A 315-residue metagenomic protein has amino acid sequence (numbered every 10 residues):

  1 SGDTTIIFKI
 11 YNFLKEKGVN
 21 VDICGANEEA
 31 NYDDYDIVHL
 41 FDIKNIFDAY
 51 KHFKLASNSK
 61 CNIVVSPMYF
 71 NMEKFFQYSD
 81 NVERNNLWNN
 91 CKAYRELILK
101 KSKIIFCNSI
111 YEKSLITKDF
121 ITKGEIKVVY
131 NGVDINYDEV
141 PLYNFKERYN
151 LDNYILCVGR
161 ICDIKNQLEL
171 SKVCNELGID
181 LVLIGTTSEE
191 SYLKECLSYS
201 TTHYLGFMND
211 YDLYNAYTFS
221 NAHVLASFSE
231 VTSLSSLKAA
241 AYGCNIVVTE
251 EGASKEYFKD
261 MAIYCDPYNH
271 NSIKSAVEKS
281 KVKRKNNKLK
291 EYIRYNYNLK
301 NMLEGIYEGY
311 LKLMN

Functional and structural regions predicted by a protein language model:
G2, V282-M314: A charged, aromatic-enriched C-terminal amphipathic alpha-helix characteristic of glycosyltransferases across folds
T4, D180-L205, D212: Short, structured helix-loop element that forms part of the nucleotide-activated donor/catalytic region
N71, N85-I105: Membrane-proximal helix-turn-helix segments that form the acceptor-binding/catalytic region of lipid-linked
Y111, G132: Carbohydrate-associated surface elements
K146-K165, S171-E176, V182: Conserved donor-binding/catalytic core segment of Leloir-type glycosyltransferases
F228: Aromatic "clamp/platform" in nucleotide-sugar-dependent glycosyltransferases that forms part of the donor/acceptor
N245-V248: Short hydrophobic beta-strand element within catalytic cores of glycosyltransferases and related nucleotide-activated
A262-H270, V277-K283: Conserved acidic donor-binding segment of nucleotide-sugar-dependent glycosyltransferases
